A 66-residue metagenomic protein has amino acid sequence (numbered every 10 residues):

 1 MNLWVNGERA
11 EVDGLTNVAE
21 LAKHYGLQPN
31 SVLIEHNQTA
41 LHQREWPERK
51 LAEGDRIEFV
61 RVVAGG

Functional and structural regions predicted by a protein language model:
M1-G65: Ubiquitin-like/PB1-type beta-grasp interaction modules and other compact soluble beta-rich domains
